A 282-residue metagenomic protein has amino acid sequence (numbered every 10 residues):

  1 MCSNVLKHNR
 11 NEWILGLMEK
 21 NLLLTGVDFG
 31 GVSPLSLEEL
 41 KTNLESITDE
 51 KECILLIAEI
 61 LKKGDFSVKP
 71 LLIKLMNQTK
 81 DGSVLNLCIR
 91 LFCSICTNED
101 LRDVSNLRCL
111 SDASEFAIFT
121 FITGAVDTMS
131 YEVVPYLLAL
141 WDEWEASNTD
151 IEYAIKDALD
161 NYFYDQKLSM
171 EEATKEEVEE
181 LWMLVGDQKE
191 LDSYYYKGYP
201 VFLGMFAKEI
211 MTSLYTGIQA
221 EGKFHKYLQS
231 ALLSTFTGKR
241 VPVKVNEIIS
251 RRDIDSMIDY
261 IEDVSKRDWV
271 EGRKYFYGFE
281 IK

Functional and structural regions predicted by a protein language model:
M1-V32, E39, E52, D81-L85 (+1 more regions): Long, helix-rich interaction regions
F29-S33, L61-G64: Alpha-solenoid helical repeat scaffolds
T42-E45: N-terminal "first-domain core" detector
K51-K62, L71-L75, G82-S94, T120: Non-membrane alpha-helical segments in proteins
S67-V68: Short, well-structured hydrophobic secondary-structure segments
E99: Extended ligand-binding groove/face enriched in aromatic
